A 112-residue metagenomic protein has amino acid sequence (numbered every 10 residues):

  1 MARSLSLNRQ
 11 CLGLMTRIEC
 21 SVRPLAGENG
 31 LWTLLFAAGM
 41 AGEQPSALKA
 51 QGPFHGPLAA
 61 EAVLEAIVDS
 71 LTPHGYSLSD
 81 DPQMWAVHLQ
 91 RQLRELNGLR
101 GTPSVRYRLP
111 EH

Functional and structural regions predicted by a protein language model:
M1-L35, R94-H112: Short N-terminal "domain-start" leader segments that mark the transition from disordered tails or signal peptides into
Q10, Q44, Q51, Q83 (+1 more regions): Residue-identity detector for glutamine
T16-A50, D69, P73-S77, D81: Short aromatic-glycine-(Arg/Gly/Cys) micro-motifs in beta-strand/loop hairpins
F54-P57: Conserved aromatic
S70-H112: Short, mixed-charge low-complexity intrinsically disordered segments
